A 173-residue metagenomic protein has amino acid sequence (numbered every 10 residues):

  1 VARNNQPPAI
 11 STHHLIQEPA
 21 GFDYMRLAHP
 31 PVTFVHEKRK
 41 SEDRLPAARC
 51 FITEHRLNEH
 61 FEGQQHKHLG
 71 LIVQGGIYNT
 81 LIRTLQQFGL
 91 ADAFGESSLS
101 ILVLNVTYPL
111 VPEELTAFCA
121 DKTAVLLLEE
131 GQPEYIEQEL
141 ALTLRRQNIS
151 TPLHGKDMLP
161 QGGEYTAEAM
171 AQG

Functional and structural regions predicted by a protein language model:
V1-G173: Flexible, low-complexity linker and terminal segments
